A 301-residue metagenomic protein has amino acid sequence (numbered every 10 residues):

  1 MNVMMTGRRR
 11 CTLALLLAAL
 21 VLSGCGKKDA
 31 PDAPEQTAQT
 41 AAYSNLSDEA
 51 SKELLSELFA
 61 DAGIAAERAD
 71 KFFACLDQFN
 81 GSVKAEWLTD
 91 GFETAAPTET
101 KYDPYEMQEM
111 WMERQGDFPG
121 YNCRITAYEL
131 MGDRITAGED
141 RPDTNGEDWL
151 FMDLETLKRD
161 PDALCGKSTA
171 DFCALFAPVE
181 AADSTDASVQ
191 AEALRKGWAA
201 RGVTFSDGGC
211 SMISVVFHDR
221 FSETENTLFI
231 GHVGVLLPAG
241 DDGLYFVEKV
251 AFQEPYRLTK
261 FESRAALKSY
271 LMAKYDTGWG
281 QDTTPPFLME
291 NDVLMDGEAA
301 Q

Functional and structural regions predicted by a protein language model:
N2-L13: Bacterial N-terminal signal peptides that target proteins for export
V21-G24: C-terminal motif of bacterial Sec signal peptides marking the signal peptidase cleavage site
G26-K28: Bacterial signal peptide processing site
A30-I64: N-terminal low-complexity, Pro/Thr/Ser-rich intrinsically disordered segments that act as propeptides or flexible
S51-R220, T227-G231, P238-A251: Acidic/His-rich structured neighborhood in mature extracellular/periplasmic domains
L244-V250, E262-Q301: Low-complexity, Gly/Ser/Thr/Pro-rich intrinsically disordered linker/tail segments
Q253-Y256, F261: Extended, aromatic/histidine-rich regions of cofactor-dependent oxidoreductases associated with respiratory
